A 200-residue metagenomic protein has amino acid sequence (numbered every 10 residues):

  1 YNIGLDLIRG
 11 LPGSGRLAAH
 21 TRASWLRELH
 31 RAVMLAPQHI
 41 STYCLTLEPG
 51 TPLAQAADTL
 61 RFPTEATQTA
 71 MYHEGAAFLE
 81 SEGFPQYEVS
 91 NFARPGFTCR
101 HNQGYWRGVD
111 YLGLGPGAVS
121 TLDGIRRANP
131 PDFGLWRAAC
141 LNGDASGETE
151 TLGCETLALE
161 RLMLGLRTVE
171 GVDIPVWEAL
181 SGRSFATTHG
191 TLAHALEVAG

Functional and structural regions predicted by a protein language model:
Y1-R183: C-terminal scaffold of the Radical SAM
G182-A199: Short amphipathic alpha-helical interaction segments
